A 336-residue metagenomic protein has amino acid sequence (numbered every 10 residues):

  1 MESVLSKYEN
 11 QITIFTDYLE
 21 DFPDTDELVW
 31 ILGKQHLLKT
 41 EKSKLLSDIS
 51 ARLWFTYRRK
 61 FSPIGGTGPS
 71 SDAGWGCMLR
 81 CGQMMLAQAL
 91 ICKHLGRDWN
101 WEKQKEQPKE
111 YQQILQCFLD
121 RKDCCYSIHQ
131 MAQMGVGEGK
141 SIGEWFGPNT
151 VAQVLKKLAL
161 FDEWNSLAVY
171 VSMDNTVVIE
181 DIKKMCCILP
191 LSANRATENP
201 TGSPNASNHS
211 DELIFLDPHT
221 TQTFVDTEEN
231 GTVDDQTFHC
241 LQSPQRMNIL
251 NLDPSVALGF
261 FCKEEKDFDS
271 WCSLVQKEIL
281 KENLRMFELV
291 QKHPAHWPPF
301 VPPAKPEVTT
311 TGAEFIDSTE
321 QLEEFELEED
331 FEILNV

Functional and structural regions predicted by a protein language model:
M1-S71, Q88-V336: Cysteine-dependent deubiquitinase/ubiquitin-like isopeptidase catalytic cores across multiple families
D72, R80: Acidic/polar N-terminal loop/beta-strand segments that form early-domain functional surfaces
C81-G82, V151: Stable alpha-helical elements in mature extracytoplasmic
M84-L86: Primarily extracytoplasmic ectodomains and periplasmic/lumenal surface modules that are beta-strand-rich
